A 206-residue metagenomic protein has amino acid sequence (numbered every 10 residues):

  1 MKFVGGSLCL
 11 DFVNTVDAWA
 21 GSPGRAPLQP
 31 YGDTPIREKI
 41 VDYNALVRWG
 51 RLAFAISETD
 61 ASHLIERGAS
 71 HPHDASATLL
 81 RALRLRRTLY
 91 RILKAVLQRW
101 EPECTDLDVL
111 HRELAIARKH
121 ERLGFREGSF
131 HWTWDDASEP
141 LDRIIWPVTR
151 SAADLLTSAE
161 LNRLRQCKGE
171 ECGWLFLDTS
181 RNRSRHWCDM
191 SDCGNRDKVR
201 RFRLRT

Functional and structural regions predicted by a protein language model:
M1-Q166, G173: Short helix-coil boundary/hinge micro-motifs
R143-T206: BZIP DNA-binding basic region
